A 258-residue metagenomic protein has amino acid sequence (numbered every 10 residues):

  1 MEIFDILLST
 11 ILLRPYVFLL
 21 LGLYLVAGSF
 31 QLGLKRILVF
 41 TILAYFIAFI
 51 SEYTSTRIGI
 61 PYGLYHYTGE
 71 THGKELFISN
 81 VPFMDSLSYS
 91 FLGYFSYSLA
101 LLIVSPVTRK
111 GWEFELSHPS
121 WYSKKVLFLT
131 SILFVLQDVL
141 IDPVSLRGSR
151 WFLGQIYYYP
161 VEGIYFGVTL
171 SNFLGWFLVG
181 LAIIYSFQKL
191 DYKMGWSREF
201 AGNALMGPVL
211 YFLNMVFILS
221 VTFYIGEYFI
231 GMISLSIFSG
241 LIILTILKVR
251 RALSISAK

Functional and structural regions predicted by a protein language model:
M1-K258: Aromatic-rich, lipid-facing transmembrane alpha helices and their immediate juxtamembrane interface loops in integral
